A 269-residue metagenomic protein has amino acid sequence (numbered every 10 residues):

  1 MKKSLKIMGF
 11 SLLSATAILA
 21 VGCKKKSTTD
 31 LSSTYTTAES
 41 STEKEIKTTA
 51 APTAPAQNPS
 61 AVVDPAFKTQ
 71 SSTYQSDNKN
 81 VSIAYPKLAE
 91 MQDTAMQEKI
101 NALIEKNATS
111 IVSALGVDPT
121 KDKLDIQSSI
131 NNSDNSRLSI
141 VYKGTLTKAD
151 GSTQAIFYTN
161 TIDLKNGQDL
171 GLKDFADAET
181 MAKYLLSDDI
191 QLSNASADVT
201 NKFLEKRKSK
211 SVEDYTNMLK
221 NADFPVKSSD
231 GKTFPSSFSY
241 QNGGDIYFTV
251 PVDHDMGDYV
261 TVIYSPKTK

Functional and structural regions predicted by a protein language model:
S4-L5, K24-K269: Compositionally biased intrinsically disordered regions enriched in Thr/Gly
K6-S14: Sec-dependent N-terminal signal peptides
L19-G22: C-terminal motif of bacterial Sec signal peptides marking the signal peptidase cleavage site
